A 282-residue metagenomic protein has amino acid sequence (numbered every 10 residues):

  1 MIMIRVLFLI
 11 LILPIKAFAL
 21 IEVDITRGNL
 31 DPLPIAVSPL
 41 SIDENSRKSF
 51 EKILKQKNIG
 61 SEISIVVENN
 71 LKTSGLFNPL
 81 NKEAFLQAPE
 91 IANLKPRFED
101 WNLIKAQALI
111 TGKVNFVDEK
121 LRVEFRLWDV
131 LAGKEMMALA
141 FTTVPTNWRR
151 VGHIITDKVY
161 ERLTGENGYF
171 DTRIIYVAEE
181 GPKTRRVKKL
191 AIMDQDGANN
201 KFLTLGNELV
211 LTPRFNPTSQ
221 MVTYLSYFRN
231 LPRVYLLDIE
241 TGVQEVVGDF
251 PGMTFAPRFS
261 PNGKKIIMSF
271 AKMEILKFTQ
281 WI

Functional and structural regions predicted by a protein language model:
I4-I15: Sec-dependent N-terminal signal peptides
I21-E22, I91-K158: Amphipathic beta-strand/beta-sheet edge segments enriched in Tyr/Trp
T26-R97, I110: Short beta-strand->alpha-helix linker/helix-N-cap micro-motif that forms a surface specificity/interaction loop
N167, E179-K189, L225-V234, G248-M253 (+1 more regions): A flexible loop/linker signature enriched in serine peptidases of the S9 family
G168-F170, P217-T218, P261-N262: Residue-level detector of Asp-centered blade-edge/turn motifs that repeat once per structural unit in beta-propeller
I174, V222-T223, G263-I267: Hydrophobic beta-strand positions that form the internal "hydrophobic ladder" of WD40/Gbeta-like beta-propeller blades
D194-L209, L237-F255, W281-I282: Multi-bladed beta-propeller domains
